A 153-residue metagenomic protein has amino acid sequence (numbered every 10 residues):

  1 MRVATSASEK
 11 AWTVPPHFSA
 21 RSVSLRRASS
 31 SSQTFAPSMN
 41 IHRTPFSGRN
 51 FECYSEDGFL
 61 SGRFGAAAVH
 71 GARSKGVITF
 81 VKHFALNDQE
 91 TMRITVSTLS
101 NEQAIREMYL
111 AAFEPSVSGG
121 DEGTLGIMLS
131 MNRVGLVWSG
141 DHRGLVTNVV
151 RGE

Functional and structural regions predicted by a protein language model:
M1-E153: Glycoside hydrolase catalytic-domain context in secreted enzymes
